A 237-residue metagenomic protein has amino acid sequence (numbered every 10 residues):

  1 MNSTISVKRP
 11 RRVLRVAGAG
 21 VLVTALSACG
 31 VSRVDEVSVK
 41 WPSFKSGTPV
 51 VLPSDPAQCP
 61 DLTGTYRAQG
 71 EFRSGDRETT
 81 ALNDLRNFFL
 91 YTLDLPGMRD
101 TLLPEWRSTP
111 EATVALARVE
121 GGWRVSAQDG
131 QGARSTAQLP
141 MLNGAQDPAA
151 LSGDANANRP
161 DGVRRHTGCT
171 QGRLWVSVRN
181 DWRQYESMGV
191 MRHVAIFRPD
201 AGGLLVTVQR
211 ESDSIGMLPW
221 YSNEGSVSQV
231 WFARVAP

Functional and structural regions predicted by a protein language model:
M1, R11-A17, V194, D200 (+2 more regions): Small/flexible residues
M1-C29: Sec-dependent bacterial lipoprotein signal peptides
K8-L14, S32, A133, V163 (+1 more regions): Short, intrinsically disordered low-complexity segments
V16, V23-T24, A28, M141 (+3 more regions): Generic detector of low-complexity/intrinsically disordered segments and short hydrophobic N-terminal stretches
C29-R118, D200-P237: Amphipathic/hydrophobic helical signal segments and adjacent flexible N-terminal regions that mediate secretion
D100-A201, W231-P237: Contiguous, well-ordered beta-strand patches that form the walls/edges of small beta-barrel/beta-sandwich domains
